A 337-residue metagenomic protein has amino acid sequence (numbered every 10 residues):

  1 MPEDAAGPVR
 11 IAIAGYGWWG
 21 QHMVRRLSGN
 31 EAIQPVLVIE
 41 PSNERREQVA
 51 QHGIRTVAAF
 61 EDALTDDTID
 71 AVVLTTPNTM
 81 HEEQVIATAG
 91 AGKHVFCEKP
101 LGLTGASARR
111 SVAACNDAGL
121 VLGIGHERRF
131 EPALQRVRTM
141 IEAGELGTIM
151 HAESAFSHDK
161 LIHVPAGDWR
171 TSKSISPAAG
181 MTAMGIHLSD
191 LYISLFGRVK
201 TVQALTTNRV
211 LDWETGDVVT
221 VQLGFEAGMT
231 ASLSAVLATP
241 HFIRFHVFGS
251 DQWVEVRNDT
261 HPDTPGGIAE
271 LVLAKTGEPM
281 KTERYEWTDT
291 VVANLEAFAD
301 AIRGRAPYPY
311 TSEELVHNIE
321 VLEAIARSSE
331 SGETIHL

Functional and structural regions predicted by a protein language model:
M1-H52: N-terminal Rossmann-like dinucleotide-binding module
M1-P8, A71-L74, A297-L337: C-terminal helix-rich "cap/oligomerization" subdomain common to oxidoreductases
M23, I54-A114: Beta-loop-alpha module in the N-terminal Rossmann-like domain of NAD(P)-dependent dehydrogenases, especially those
A58, F96-C97, L122-I124, E153 (+2 more regions): Hydrophobic residues in well-ordered beta-strands that form the structural core
R109-R128, G147-A152: Rossmann-fold dehydrogenase core element
R128-D212, G332: Predominantly a Rossmann-like dinucleotide-binding segment in NAD(P)-dependent oxidoreductases
A183, S189-D263, V292-A306: Contiguous beta-strand/loop segments that form the cofactor/metal-binding neighborhood of enzyme cores
